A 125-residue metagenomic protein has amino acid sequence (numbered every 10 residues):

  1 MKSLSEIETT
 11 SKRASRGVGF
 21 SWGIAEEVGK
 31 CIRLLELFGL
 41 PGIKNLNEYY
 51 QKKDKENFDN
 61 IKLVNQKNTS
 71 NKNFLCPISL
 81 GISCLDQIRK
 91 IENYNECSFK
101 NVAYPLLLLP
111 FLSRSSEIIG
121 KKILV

Functional and structural regions predicted by a protein language model:
M1-Q66, K72-F74: Long alpha-helical, hydrophobic tracts
I43, N47-V125: A glycine-rich, acidic short-motif signal
